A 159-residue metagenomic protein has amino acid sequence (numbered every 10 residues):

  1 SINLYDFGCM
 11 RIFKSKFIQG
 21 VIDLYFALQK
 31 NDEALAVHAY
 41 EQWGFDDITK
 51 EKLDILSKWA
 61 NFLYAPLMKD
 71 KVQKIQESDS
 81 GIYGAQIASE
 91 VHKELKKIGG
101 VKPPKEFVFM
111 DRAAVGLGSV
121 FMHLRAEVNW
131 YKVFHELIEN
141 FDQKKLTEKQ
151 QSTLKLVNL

Functional and structural regions predicted by a protein language model:
S1-L159: Helix-rich C-lobe and terminal helical cap/extension of kinase-like folds
